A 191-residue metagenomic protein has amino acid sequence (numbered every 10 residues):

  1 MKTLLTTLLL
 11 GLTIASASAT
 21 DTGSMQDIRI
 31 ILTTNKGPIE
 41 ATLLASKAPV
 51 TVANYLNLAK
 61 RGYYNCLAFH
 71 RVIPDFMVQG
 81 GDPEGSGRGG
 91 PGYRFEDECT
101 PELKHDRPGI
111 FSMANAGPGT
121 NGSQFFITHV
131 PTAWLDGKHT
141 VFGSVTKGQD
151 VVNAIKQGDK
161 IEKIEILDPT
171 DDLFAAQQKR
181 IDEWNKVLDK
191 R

Functional and structural regions predicted by a protein language model:
M1-T7: Sec-dependent signal peptide recognition, specifically the positively charged N-region followed immediately by
G11-R191: Cyclophilin-like peptidyl-prolyl cis-trans isomerases
